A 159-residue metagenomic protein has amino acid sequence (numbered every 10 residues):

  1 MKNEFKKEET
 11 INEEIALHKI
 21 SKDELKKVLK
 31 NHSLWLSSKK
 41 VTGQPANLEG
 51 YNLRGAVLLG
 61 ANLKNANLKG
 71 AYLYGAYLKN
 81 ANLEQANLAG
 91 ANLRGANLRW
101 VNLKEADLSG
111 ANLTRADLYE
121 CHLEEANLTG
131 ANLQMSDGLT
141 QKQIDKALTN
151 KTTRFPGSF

Functional and structural regions predicted by a protein language model:
M1-E14: Terminal targeting and flexible regions in eukaryotic proteins, enriched in but not limited to LRR-containing proteins
E13-K30, S38-F159: Tandem repeat scaffolds
